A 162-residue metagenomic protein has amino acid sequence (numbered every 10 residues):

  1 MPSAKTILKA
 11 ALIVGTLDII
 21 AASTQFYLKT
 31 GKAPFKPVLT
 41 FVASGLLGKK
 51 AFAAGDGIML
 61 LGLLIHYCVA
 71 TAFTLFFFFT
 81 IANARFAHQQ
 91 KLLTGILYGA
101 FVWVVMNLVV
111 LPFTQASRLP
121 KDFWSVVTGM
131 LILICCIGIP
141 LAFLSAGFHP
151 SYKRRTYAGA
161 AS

Functional and structural regions predicted by a protein language model:
M1-G31: N-terminal signal-anchor transmembrane alpha helix
I13-A22, V69, F73, Y98 (+2 more regions): Alpha-helical transmembrane segments of multipass membrane proteins
G31-M59: Extracytosolic (periplasmic/ER-lumenal) interhelical loops and adjacent juxtamembrane/interface segments of multi-pass
K32, F52, L108-M130: Interfacial helix-loop-helix junctions of multi-pass membrane proteins
L60-I81: Hydrophobic alpha-helical transmembrane segments
N83-V104: Internal alpha-helical transmembrane segments of multi-pass membrane proteins
C135-S151: Membrane-water interface at the C-terminal end of transmembrane alpha helices
Y152-S162: Short, highly charged, low-complexity non-transmembrane loops/tails of multi-pass membrane proteins
